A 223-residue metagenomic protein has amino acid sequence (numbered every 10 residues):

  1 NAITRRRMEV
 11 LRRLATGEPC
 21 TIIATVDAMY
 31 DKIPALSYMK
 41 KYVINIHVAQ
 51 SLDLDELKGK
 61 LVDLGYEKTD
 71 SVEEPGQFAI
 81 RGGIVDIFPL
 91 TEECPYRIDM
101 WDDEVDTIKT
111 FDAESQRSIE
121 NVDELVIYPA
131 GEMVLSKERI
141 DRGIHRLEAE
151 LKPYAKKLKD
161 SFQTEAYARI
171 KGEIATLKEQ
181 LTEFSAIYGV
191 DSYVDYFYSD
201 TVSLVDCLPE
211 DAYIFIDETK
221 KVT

Functional and structural regions predicted by a protein language model:
N1-T223: ASCE RecA-like P-loop NTPase motor cores that couple ATP hydrolysis to mechanical translocation on nucleic acids
